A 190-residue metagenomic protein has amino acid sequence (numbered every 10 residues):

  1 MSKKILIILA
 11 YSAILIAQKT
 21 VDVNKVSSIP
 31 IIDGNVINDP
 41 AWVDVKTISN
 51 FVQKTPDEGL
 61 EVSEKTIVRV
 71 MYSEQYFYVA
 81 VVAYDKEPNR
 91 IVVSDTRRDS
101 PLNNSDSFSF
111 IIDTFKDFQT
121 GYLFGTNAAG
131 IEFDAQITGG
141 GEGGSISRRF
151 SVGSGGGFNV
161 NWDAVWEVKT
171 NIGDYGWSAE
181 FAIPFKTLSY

Functional and structural regions predicted by a protein language model:
M1-S2, A17: Generic N-terminal leader/processing signal
S2-K3, S105: Residue-level micro-sites within transmembrane alpha helices that shape and flank functional polar/acidic positions
K4-I14: Sec-dependent N-terminal signal peptides
A17-Y190: Structural preference for beta-rich elements and adjacent junctions enriched in aromatics
